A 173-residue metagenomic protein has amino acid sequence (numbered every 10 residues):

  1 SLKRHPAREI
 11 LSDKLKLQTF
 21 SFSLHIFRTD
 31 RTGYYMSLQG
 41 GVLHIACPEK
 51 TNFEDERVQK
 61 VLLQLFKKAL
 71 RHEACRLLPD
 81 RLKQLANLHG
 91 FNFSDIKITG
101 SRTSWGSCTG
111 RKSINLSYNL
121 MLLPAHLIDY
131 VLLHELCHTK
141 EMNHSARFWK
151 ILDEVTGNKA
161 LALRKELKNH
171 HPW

Functional and structural regions predicted by a protein language model:
S1-D129, T139-W173: Active-site-proximal or metal-binding-adjacent scaffold patches in catalytic folds
L132: Walker B beta-strand of ABC/ABC-like P-loop ATPase nucleotide-binding domains, specifically the conserved hydrophobic
E135: Walker B catalytic acidic pair
